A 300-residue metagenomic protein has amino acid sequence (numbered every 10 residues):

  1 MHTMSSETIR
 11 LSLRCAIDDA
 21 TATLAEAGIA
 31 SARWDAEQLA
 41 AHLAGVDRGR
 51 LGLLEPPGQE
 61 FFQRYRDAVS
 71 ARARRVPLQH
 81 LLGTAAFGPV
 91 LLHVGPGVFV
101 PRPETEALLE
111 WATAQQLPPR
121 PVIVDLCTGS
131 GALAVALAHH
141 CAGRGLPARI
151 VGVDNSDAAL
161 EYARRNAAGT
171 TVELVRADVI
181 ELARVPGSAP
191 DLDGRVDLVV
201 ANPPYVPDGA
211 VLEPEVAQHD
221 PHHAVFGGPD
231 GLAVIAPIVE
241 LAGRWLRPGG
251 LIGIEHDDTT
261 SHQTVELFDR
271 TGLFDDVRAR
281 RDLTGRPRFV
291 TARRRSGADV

Functional and structural regions predicted by a protein language model:
M1-L51: Non-catalytic accessory regions of SAM-dependent methyltransferases
H2, A40-A114: Conserved AdoMet
L24, C141, A167, A242 (+1 more regions): Conserved hydrophobic residues forming the short capping helix/wall of the S-adenosyl-L-methionine
L92, V172-L174, V277: Generic structural signal for residues in well-ordered beta-strands
P103-E213, P237: Conserved SAM/SAH cofactor-binding pocket of Class I
P203-V234: Mobile active-site "lid"/loop adjacent to the S-adenosyl-L-methionine
P229-R294: Conserved Class I SAM-dependent methyltransferase catalytic core
S296-V300: Flexible, glycine-/basic-rich loop-and-beta segments that form/coincide with the SAM-dependent methyltransferase
